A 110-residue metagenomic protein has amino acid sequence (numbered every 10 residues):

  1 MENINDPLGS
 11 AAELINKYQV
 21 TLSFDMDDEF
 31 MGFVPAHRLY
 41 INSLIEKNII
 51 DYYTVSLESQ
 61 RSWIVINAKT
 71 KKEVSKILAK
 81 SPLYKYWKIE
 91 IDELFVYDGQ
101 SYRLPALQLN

Functional and structural regions predicted by a protein language model:
M1-N110: Conserved, structured core segments of small domains
